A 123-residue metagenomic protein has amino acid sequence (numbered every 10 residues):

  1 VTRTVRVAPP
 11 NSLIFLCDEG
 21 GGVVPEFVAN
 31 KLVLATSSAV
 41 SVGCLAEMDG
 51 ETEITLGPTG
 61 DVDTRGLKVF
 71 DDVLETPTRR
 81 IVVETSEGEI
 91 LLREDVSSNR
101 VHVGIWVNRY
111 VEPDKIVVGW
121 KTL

Functional and structural regions predicted by a protein language model:
V1-L67, V111-L123: Primarily secretory-pathway and cell-envelope proteins
A35, T76, V96-S98: Surface-exposed coil/turn segments at beta-strand junctions on protein surfaces, enriched
D63-E94: Extended, solvent-exposed segments with strong compositional bias
E87, V107-V111: Generic hydrophobic/packing signal
R93-D95, G119-W120: Functionally constrained cores in energy, signaling, and assembly domains
S97-W106: A glycine-anchored, Pro-Gly-centered beta-turn/N-cap motif
